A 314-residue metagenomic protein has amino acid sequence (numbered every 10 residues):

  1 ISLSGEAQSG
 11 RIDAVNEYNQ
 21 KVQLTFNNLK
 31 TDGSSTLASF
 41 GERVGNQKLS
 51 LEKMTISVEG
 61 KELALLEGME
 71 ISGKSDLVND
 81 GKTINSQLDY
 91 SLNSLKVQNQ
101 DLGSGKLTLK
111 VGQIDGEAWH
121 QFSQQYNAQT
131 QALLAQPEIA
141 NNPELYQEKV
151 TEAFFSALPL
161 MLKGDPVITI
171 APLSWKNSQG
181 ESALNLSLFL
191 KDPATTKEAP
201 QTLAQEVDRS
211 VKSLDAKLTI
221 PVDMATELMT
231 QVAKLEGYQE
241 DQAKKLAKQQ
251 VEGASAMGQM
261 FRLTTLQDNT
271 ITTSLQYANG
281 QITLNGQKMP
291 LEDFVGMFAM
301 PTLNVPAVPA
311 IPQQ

Functional and structural regions predicted by a protein language model:
I1-Q314: Glycine-rich, small/hydroxylated-residue low-complexity segments
